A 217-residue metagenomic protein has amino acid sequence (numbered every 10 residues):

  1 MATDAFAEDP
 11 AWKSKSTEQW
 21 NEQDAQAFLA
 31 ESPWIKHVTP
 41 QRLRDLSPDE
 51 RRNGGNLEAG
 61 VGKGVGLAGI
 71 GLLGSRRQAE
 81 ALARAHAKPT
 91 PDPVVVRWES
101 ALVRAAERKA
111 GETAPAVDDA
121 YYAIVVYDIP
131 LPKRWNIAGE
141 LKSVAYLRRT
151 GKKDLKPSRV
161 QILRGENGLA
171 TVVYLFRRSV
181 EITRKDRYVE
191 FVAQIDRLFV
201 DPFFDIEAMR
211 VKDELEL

Functional and structural regions predicted by a protein language model:
A2-A7: Boundary at the C-terminal end of the N-terminal hydrophobic targeting segment
E8-L217: PEST-like low-complexity, intrinsically disordered acidic/proline/serine-rich tracts that flank trafficking/processing
